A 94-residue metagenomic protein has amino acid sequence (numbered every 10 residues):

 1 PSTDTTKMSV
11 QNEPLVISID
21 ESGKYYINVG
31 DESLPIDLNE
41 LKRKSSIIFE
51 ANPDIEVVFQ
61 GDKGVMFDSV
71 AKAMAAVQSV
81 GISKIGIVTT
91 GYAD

Functional and structural regions predicted by a protein language model:
P1-P35, K84-D94: Extracytoplasmic juxtamembrane/flexible linker immediately downstream of a transmembrane helix or signal peptide
T5-M8, S46-I48, A75: Short, flexible, glycine/charge-rich loop motifs used to bind or transfer phosphoryl groups or to couple energy/partner
N12, I36, E40, V65 (+1 more regions): Charged, alpha-helix-enriched surfaces in structured cytosolic catalytic cores of large nucleotide-utilizing machines
E13, P53-I55: Short coil/turn segments at beta-strand junctions that form active-site/ligand-binding loops
S33, G61-D62: A generic structural signal for short
I36-A51: Periplasmic peptidoglycan-binding/anchoring modules of Gram-negative envelope and division proteins
N52, D62-D94: Soluble extracytoplasmic domains of inner/organellar membrane proteins
V57-F59: Buried hydrophobic side chains on well-structured beta-strands
